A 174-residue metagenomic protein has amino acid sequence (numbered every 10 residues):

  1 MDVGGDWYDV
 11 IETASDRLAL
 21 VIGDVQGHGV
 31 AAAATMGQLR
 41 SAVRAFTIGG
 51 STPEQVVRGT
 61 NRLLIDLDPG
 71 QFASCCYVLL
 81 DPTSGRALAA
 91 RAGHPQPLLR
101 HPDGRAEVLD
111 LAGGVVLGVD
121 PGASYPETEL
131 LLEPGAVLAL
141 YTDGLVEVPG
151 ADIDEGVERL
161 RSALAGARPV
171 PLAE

Functional and structural regions predicted by a protein language model:
G4, E12, L18, V30-V115 (+1 more regions): Catalytic core of PPM/PP2C metal-dependent serine/threonine phosphatase domains
V21, R91, L138-L140: Residue-level marker for buried hydrophobic side chains located in beta-strands that build the well-ordered beta-sheet
I22-H28: Catalytic-site or vestigial catalytic-site microsegments of nucleotide-handling domains
D24, H94, T142-G144: DG-centered beta-turn motif at the end of beta-strands
H28-G50, V108, P121, P126 (+1 more regions): Active-site-proximal, acidic helix/loop segment immediately C-terminal to a metal-coordinating Asp/Glu
